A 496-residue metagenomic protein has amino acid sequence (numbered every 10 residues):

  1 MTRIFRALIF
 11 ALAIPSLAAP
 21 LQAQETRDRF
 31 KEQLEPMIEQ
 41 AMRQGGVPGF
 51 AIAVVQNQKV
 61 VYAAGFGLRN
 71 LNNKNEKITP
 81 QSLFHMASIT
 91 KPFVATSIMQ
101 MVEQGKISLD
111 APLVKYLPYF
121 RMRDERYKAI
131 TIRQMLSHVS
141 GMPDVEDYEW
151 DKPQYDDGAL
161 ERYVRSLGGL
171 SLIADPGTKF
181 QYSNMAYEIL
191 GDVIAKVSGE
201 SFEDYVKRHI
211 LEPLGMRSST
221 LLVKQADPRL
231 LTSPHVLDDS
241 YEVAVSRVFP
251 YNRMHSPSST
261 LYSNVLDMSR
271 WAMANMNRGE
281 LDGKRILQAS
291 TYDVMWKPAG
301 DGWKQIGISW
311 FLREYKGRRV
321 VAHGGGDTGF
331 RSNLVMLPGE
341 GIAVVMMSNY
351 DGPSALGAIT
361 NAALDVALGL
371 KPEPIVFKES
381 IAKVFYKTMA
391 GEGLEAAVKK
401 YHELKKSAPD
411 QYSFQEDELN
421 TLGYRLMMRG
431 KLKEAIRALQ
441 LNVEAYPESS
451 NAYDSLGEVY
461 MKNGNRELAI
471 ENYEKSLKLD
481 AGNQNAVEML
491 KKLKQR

Functional and structural regions predicted by a protein language model:
Q24-A64, W150, Q154-Y155, R165 (+5 more regions): Catalytic loop of the DD-peptidase/beta-lactamase superfamily, centered on the K-T-G motif and neighboring
E35, A41, G49-F50, P80 (+6 more regions): Active-site helix/loop module of the DD-peptidase/beta-lactamase fold, centered on the serine-lysine SxxK catalytic
P92, E416, S450-N451, Q484-N485: Helix-start (N-cap) detector for alpha-helical repeat units in TPR-like alpha-solenoids, especially tetratricopeptide
